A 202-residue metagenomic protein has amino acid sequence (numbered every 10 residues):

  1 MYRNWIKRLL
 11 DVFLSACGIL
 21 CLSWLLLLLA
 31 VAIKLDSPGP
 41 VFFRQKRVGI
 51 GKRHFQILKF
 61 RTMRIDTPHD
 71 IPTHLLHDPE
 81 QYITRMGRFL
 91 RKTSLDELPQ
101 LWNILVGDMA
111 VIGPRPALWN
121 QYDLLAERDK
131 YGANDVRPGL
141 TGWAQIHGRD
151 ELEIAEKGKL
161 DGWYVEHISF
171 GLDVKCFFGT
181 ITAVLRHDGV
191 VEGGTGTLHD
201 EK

Functional and structural regions predicted by a protein language model:
M1-D66, N103, F170, K175-K202: A hydrophobic, helix-centered structural microdomain
R3, T67-R85, F89, R115-Y122: Cytosolic-biased juxtamembrane loops and peripheral soluble domains of multi-pass membrane proteins
G18, R88-R91: Surface-exposed charged/polar residues within alpha-helices that form helix-capping/stabilizing sites and interaction
I19, H74-H77, N134: Residue-level "hotspot" positions that anchor or transmit function at local structural transition points
P40, V48, W102-K202: Hydrophobic structural segments characteristic of membrane proteins
F43-Y82, L140-L160: Short, glycine-rich, amphipathic interfacial segments at transmembrane boundaries or analogous
